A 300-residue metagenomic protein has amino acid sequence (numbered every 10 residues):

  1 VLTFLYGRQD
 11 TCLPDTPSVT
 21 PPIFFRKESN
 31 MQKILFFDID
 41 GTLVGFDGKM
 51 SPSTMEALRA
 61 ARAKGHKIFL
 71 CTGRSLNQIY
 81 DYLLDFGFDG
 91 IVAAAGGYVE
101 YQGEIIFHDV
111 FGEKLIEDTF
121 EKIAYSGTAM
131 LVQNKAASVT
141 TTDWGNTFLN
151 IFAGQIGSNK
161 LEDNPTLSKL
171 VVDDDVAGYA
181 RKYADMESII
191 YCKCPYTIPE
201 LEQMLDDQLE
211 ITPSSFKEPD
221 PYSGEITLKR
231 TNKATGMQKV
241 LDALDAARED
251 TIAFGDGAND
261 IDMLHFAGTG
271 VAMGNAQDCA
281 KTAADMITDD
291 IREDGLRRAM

Functional and structural regions predicted by a protein language model:
Y6-Q9: Low-complexity, intrinsically disordered or signal/transmembrane-proximal segments
M31-I34, S51, S223-M300: Mg2+-dependent phosphoryl-transfer enzymes with acidic/Ser/Thr/Gly-rich catalytic loops
K33-F46: Asp-based phosphoryl-transfer active-site loop
F46-I156: Active-site phosphate-binding/coordination module
G65-F69, F88, M186-I189, E249-D250 (+2 more regions): Short active-site oxyanion
F86-G87, A95, M204-Q208, F266-A267 (+1 more regions): Short, structured coil segments at secondary-structure junctions
A137-F254: Conserved acidic, metal-coordinating active-site core of Asp-based, Mg2+-dependent phosphoryl-transfer enzymes
